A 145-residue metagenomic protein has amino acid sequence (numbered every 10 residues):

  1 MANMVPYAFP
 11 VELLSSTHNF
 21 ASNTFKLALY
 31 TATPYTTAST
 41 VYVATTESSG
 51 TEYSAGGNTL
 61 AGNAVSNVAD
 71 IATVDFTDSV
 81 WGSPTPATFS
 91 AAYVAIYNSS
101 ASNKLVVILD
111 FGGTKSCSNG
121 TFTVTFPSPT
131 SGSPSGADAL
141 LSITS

Functional and structural regions predicted by a protein language model:
M1-A92, S99-S145: Small cysteine-rich, disulfide-bonded extracellular modules of the LU/uPAR three-finger superfamily and closely related
